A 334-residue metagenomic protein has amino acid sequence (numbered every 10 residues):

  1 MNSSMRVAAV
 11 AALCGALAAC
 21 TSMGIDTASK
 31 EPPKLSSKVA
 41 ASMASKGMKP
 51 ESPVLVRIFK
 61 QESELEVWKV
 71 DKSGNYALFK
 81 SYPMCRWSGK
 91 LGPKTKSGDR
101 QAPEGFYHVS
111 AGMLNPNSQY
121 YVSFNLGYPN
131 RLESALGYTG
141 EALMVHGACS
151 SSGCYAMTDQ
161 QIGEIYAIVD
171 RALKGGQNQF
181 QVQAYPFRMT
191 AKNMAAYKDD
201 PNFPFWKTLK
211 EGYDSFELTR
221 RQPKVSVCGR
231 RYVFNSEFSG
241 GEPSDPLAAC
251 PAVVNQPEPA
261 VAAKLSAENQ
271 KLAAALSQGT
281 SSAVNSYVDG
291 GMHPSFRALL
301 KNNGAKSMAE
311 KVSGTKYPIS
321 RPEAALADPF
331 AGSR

Functional and structural regions predicted by a protein language model:
M1-A9: Bacterial N-terminal signal peptides that target proteins for export
A16-A19: C-terminal motif of bacterial Sec signal peptides marking the signal peptidase cleavage site
T21-M23: Bacterial signal peptide processing site
I25-S36: Short, low-complexity, disordered segments immediately C-terminal to signal peptides in bacterial exported proteins
S37-L55, V67-K69, R86-S97, E104-S110 (+3 more regions): N-terminal post-signal-peptidase region of extra-cytosolic proteins
D71-W87: Short Gly/aromatic-enriched secondary-structure transition segments
G98-Q256: Exported/periplasmic cell-wall-interacting domains
T190-R334: Low-complexity, Gly/Ser/Thr/Pro-rich intrinsically disordered linker/tail segments
